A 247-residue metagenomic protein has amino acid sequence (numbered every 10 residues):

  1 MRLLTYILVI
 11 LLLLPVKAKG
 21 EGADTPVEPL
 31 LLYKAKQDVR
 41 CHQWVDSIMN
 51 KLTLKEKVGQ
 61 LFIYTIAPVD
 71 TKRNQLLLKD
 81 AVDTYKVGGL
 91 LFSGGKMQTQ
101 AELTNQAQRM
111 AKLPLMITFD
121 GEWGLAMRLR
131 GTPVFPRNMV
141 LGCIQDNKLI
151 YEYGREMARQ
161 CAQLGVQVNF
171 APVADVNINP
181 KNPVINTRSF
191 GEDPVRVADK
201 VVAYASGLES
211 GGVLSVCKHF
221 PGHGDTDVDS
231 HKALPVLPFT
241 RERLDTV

Functional and structural regions predicted by a protein language model:
M1-V27: Bacterial Sec-dependent N-terminal signal peptides
G20-Q43: Mature N-terminal, pre-catalytic/accessory segment of carbohydrate-active enzymes
Q37-V69: Mature N-terminal segment immediately following signal peptide/propeptide cleavage in secreted/periplasmic
L54-V58, D83, R109-A111, L208-S210: Extracellular/periplasmic catalytic domains that process cell-envelope and extracellular macromolecules
A67-Q75, K79-K200, H219, G224-T240: Enzymes and membrane/adaptor proteins characterized by extended Gly/Ser/Thr/Asp/Glu-rich, aromatic-dotted
L208-C217, D227-S230, R243-V247: Phosphate/pyrophosphate-binding betaalpha-module
